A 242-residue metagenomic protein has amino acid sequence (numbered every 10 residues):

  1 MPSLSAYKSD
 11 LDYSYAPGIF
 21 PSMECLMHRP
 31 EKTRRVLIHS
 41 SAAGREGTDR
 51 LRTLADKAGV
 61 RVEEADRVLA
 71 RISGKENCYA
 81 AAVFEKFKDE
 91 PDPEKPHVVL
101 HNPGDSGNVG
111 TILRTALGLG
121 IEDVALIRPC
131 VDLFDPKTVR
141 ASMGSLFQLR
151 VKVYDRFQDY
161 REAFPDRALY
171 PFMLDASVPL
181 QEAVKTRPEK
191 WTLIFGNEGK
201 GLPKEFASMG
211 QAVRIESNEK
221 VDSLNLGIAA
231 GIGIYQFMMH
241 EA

Functional and structural regions predicted by a protein language model:
M1-A81: N-terminal positively charged helical leader segments and presequences
A16, R61-D66, L149-D159, V213: Short acidic-hydrophobic, aromatic-tinged amphipathic segments that line or gate anion-handling sites
G18, G104-I112, S223-A229: Amphipathic alpha-helical repeat scaffolds
M23, H28, A82, L117-L119 (+2 more regions): Structured adenosyl-cofactor binding patch, chiefly the S-adenosyl-L-methionine
E31, I38, D89-A176: RNA substrate-binding interface of SAM-dependent RNA methyltransferases
A65-D66, H101, I127-R128, R150 (+1 more regions): Short beta->alpha connector loops at strand-helix junctions that form conserved, small/polar/Pro-enriched
Y79-D89: Short, structured interface segments
P171-D222: Active-site/ligand-binding-proximal alpha/beta "capping" segment
